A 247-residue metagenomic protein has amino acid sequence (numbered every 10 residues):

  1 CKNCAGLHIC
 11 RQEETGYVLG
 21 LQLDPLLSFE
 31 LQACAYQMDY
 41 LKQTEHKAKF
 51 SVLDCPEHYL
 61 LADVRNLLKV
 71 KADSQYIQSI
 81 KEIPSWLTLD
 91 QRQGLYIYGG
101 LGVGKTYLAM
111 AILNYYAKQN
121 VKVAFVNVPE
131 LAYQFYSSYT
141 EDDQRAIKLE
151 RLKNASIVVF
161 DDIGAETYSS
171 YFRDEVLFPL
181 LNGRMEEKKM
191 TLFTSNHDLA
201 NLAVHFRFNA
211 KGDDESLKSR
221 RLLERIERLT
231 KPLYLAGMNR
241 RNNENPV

Functional and structural regions predicted by a protein language model:
C1-Q75, N243-V247: A short, basic N-terminal segment
S74-Q78, G100, L113-N154, T167 (+1 more regions): Short glycine-rich substrate-engagement loop in P-loop NTPases that contacts/grips substrate
Q78-L89: Pre-Walker A adenine-sensing motif
L89-A109: Walker A/P-loop nucleotide-binding motif
L95, A124, V159, L192 (+1 more regions): Hydrophobic/aromatic beta-strand patches that form the interior of the parallel beta-sheet core in alpha/beta enzyme
V121-K122, N154-I157, E187-F193: Loop/turn-to-beta-strand initiation segments
Y133, S138, E166-V247: Replace "adjacent to P-loop NTPase cores in ATP/GTP-dependent enzymes" with "adjacent to NTP-binding cores
D162-I163: Walker B catalytic acidic pair
